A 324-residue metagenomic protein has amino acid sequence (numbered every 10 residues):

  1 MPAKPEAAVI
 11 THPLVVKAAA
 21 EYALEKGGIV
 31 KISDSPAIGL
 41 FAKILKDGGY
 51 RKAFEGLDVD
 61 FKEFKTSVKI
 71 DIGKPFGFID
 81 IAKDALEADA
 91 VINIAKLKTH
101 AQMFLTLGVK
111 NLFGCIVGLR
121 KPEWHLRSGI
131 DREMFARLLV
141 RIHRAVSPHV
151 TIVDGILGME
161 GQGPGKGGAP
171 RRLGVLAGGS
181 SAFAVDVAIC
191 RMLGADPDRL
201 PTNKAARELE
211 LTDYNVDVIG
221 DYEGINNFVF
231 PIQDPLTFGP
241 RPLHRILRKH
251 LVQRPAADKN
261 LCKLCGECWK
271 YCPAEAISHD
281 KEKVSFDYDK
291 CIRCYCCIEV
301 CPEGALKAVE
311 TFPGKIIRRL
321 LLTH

Functional and structural regions predicted by a protein language model:
M1-K259, K263, W269-K283, Y288 (+2 more regions): N-terminal and secondary-structure boundary signal
I292-R293: Extended, alpha-helix-rich binding/interface surfaces that flank or overlap catalytic cores and mediate recognition
